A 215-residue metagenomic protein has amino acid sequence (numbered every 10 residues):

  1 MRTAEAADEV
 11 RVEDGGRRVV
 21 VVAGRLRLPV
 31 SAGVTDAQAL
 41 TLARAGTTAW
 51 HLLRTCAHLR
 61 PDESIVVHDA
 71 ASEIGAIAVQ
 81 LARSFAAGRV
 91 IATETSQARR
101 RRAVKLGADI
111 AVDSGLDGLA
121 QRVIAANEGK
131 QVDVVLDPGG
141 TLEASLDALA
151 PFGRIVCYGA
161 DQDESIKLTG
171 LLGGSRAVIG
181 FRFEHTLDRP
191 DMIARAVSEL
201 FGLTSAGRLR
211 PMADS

Functional and structural regions predicted by a protein language model:
M1-G15: Glycine-rich beta-strand-centered segment in the early N-terminal region that forms part of a ligand/cofactor-binding
E5, A32-A37, H58-S64, G129-Q131: Short helix-loop-beta connector
R11, V112, D133-L136, V156: N-terminal Rossmann-like NAD(P) cofactor-binding module of classical short-chain dehydrogenase/reductase
D14-L26: A structural motif shared across PLP-dependent enzymes of the aminotransferase-like
A39-L116: Mid-domain Rossmann-like dinucleotide-binding core that forms the NAD(H)/NADP(H) cofactor-binding site
T93-Q97, S114-G115, D137-P138, G159 (+1 more regions): N-terminal Rossmann-fold cofactor-binding loop
G118-G129: Short amphipathic alpha-helix with an adjacent loop that forms part of the alpha/beta core around
T141-R208: Glycine-rich phosphate-binding loop and adjacent beta-alpha segment of Rossmann(oid) nucleotide-cofactor-binding
